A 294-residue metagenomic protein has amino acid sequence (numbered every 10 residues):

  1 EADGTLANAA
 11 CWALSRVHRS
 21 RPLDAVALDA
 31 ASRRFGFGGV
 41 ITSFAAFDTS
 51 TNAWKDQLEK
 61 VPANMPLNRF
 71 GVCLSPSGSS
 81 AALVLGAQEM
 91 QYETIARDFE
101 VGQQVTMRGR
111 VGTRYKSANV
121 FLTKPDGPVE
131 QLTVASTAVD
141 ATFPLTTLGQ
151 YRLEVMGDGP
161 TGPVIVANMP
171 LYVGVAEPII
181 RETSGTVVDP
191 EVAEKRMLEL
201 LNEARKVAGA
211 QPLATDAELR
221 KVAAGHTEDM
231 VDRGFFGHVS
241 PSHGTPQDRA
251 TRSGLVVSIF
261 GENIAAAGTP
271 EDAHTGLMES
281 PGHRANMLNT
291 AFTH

Functional and structural regions predicted by a protein language model:
E1-H294: Functional surface patches built around histidine and acidic residues
